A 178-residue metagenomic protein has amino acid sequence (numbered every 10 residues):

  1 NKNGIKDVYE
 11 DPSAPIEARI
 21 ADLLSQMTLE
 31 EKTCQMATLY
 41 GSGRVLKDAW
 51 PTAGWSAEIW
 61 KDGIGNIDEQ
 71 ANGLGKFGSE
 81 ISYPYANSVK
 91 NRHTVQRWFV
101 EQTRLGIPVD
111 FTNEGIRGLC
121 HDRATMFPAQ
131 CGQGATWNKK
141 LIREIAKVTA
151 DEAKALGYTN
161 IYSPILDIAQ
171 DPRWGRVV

Functional and structural regions predicted by a protein language model:
N1-V178: N-terminal beta-rich core of secreted/periplasmic extracellular enzymes
